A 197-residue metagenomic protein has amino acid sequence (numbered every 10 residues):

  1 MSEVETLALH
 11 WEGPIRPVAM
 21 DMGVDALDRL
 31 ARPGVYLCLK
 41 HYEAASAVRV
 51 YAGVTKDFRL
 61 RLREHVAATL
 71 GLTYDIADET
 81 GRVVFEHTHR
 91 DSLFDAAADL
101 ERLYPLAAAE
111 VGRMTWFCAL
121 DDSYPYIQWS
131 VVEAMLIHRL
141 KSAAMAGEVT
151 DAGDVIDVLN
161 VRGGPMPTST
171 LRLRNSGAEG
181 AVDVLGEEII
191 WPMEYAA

Functional and structural regions predicted by a protein language model:
M1-V50, V54-A197: Boundary/linker segments flanking structured domains
